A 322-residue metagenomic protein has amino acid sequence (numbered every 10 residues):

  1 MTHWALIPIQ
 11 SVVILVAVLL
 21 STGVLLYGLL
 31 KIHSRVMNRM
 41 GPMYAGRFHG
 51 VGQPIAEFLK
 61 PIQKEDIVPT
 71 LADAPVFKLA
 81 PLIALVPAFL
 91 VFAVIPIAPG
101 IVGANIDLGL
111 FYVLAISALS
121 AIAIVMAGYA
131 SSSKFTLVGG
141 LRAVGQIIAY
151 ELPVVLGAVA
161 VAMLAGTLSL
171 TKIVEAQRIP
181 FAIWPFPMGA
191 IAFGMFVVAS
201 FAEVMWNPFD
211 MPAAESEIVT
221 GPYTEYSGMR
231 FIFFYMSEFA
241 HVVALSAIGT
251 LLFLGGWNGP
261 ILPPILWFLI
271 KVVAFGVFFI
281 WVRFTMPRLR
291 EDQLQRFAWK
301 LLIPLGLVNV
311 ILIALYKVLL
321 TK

Functional and structural regions predicted by a protein language model:
M1-K322: Selective transmembrane helix interface/packing segments
